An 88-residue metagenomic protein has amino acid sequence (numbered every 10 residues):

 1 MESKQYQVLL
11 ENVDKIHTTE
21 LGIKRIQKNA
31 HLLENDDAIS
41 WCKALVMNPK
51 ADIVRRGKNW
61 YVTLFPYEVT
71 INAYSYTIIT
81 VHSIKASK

Functional and structural regions predicted by a protein language model:
M1-K88: Ribonuclease/tRNase effector modules and their secretory precursors
